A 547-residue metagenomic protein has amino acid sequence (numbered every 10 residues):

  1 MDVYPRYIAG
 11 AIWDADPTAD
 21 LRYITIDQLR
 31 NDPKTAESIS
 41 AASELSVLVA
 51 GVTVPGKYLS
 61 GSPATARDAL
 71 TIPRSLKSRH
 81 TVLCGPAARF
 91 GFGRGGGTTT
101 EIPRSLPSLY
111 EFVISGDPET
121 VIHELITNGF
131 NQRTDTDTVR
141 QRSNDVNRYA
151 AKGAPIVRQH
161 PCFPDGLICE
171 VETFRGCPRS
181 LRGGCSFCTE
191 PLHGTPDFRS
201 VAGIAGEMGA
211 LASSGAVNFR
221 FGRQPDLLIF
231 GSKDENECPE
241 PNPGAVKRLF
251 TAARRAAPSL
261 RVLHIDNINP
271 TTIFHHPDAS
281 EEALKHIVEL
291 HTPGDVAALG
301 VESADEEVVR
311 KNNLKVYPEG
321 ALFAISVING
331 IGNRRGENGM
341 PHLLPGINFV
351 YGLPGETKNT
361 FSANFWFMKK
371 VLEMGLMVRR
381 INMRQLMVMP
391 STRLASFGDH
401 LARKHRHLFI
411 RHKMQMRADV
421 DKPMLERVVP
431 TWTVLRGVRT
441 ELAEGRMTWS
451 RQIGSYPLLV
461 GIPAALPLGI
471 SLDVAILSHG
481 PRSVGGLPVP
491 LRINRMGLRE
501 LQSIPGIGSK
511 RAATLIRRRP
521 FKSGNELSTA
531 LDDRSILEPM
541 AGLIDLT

Functional and structural regions predicted by a protein language model:
D20-N144, G437: Glycine-rich beta-alpha loop elements in corrinoid/cobalamin-binding modules across cobalamin-dependent enzymes
G95-R104, D278-L284, L353-L372: Catalytic cores of alpha/beta
C162-G203: Canonical Radical SAM [4Fe-4S] cluster-binding loop centered on the CxxxCxxC motif and its immediate flanking residues
G209-E356, F367: Conserved SAM/AdoMet-binding glycine-rich loop
S232-G244, K311, P354, N359 (+1 more regions): Radical SAM enzyme [4Fe-4S]-AdoMet core and its adjacent flexible, acidic and glycine-rich loops/tails across
R403-L491: Terminal RNA-binding accessory module
G508-S509: Small-residue hinge/turn detector
S528-T547: Alpha-helical interaction/regulatory segments in DNA maintenance proteins
